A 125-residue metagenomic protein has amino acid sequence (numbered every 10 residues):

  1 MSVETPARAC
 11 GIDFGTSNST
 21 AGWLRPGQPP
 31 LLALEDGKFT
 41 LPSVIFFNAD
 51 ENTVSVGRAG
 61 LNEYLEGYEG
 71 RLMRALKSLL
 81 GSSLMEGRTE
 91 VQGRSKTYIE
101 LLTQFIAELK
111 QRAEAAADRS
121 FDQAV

Functional and structural regions predicted by a protein language model:
S2-L31: Gly/Thr-rich phosphate-binding beta-strand-loop-beta motif of the actin/hexokinase/Hsp70
G27-V125: Phosphate-binding loop and its immediate beta->loop->alpha context in nucleotide/phosphate-handling enzymes
